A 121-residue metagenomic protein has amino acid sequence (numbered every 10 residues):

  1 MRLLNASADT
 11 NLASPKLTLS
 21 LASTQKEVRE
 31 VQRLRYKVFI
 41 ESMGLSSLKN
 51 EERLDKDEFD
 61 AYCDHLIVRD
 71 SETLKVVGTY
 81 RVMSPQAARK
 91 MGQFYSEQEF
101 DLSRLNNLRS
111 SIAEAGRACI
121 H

Functional and structural regions predicted by a protein language model:
M1-R2: Eukaryotic low-complexity, non-globular regulatory regions
A6-A61, H65-V76, R81: Short amphipathic alpha-helix that is part of the acyltransferase structural core
P85-H121: Acyl-donor binding region in acyl/amide transferases
